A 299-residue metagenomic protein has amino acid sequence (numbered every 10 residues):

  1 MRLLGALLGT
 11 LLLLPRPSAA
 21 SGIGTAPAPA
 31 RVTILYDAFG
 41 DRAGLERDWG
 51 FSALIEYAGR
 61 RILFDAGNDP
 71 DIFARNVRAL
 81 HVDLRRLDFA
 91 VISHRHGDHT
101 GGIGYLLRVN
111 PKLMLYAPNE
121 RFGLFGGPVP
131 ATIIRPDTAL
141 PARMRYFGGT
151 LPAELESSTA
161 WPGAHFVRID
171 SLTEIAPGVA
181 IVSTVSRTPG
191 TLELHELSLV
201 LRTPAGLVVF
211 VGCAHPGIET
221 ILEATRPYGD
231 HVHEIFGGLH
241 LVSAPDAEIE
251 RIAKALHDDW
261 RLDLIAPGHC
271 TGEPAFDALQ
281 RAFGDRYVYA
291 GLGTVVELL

Functional and structural regions predicted by a protein language model:
M1-L3: Positively charged n-region of N-terminal signal peptides that target proteins for export
G5-L11, R16-A58, S171-L192: Zn-dependent metallo-beta-lactamase
A30, M114-F125, V129-I133, F276-L279: Pepsin/retropepsin-fold aspartyl endopeptidases
R31-L80, L192-F210: Conserved beta-strand hairpin/beta-sheet module of binuclear metal-dependent hydrolase folds, prominently
D37-F39, A66-N68, R95, E120-R121 (+5 more regions): Active-site metal-binding loops of divalent metal-dependent hydrolases
D71-Y116, E120, R226-F236, H240: Active-site metal-binding motif and surrounding structural segment of the metallo-beta-lactamase
H96, M114, S198, P204-G293: Cap/insert and terminal regions of metallo-dependent hydrolase folds
R121-L197, V288-L299: Metallo-beta-lactamase
